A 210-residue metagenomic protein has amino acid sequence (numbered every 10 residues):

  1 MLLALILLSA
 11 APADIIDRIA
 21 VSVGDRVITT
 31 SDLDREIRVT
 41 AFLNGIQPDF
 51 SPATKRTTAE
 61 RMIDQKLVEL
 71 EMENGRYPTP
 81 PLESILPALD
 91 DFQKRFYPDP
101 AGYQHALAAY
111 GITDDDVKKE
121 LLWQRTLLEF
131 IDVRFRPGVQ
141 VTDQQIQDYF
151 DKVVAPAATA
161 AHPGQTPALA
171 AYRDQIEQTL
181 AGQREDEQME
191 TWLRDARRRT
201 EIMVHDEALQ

Functional and structural regions predicted by a protein language model:
M1-A10: Sec-dependent N-terminal signal peptides
S9-D14, R26: Boundary of Sec targeting at the N-terminus
I15-S22, P52-Q210: Peptidyl-prolyl cis-trans isomerase
D17-P48: N-terminal targeting signals for Sec/Tat export/insertion, comprising classic cleavable signal peptides
